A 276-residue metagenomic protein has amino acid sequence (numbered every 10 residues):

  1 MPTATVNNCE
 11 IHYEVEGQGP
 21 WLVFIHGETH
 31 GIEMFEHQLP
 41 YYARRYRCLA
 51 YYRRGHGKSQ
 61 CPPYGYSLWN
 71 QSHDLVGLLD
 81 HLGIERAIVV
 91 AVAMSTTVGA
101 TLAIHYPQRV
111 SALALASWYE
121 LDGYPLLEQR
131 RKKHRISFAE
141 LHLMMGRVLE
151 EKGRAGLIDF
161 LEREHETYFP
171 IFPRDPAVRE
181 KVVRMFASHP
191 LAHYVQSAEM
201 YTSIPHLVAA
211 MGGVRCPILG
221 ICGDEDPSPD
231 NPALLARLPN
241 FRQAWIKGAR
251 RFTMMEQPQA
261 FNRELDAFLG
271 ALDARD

Functional and structural regions predicted by a protein language model:
M1-L22, R44-Y46, E85, R263-D276: Alpha/beta-hydrolase fold catalytic core
C9-Y64: Conserved HGGG/HGGXW glycine-rich cap/lid loop of the alpha/beta-hydrolase fold
P40-A43, L49-M94, H105, N262-R263 (+1 more regions): Active-site loop/oxyanion-hole signature of alpha/beta-hydrolase fold enzymes
R53, W118, G248: Active-site loop/turn elements of alpha/beta-hydrolase fold enzymes, especially the short glycine-/histidine-rich
A100, I104-H105, S111-E150: Flexible "cap/lid" loop of the alpha/beta hydrolase fold
Y124-P125, V148-M211: Conserved alpha/beta-hydrolase catalytic His-Asp/Glu region
R215-A249: Conserved loop-alpha-helix segment in the C-terminal half of the alpha/beta-hydrolase fold that carries the catalytic
A249-N262: Catalytic histidine-centered segment of alpha/beta-hydrolase-like enzymes
